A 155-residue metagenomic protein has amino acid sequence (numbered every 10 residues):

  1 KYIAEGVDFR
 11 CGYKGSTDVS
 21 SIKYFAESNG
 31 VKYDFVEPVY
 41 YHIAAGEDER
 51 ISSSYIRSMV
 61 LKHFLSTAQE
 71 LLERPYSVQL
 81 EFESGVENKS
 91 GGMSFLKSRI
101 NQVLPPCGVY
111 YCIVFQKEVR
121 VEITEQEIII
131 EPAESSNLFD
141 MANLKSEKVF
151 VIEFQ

Functional and structural regions predicted by a protein language model:
K1-G92, E153-Q155: Classical nucleotidyltransferase
P75-V78, E83-Q155: Phosphate/ribose-recognition catalytic cores of enzymes acting on nucleotide-derived substrates
